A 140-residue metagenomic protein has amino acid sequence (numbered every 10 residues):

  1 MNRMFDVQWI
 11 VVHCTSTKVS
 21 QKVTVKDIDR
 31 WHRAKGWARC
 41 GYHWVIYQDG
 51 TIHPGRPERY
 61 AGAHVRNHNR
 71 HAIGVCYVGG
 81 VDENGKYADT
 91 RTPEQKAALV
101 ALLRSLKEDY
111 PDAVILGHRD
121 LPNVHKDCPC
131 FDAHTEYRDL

Functional and structural regions predicted by a protein language model:
M1-H43: Cell wall/extracellular polymer interaction/catalysis modules
M1-T15, Q48-I52, P57, H68-H71 (+1 more regions): Basic/polar, cationic surfaces and motifs that engage anionic cell-wall and phosphate/carboxylate ligands
W44, V75: Divalent metal-coordination and catalytic microenvironments
Y60-A61: A short acidic/small-residue loop/turn micro-motif
H64-V65: FAD-binding beta-loop-beta segment adjacent to the flavin cofactor pocket
